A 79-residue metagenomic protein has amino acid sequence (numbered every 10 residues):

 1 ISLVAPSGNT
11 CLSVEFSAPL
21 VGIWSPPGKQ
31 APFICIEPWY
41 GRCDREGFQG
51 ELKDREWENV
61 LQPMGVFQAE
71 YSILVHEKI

Functional and structural regions predicted by a protein language model:
I1-V66: A contiguous, surface-exposed recognition patch within enzymatic or periplasmic domains that forms
D44, E77-I79: Residue-level signal for secondary-structure boundary sites
M64-E77: Short, hydrophobic/aromatic-enriched beta-strand segments in well-ordered soluble domains
